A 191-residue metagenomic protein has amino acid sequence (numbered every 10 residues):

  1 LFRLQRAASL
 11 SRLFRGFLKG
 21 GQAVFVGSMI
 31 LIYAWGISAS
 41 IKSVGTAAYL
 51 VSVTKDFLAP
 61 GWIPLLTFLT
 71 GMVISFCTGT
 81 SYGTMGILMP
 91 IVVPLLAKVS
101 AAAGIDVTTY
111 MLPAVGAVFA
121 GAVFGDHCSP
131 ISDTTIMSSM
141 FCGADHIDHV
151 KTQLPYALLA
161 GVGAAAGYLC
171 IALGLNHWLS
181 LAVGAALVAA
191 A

Functional and structural regions predicted by a protein language model:
L1-F2, S28-A34, L65-L69, I87-V92 (+1 more regions): Hydrophobic mid-bilayer segments of alpha-helices in multi-pass membrane transport proteins, especially secondary
L1-G45, G61, L65-V73, C77: Core transmembrane alpha-helical segments of multi-pass membrane transporters/permeases
R12-A23, Y49-D56, I136-M140, I147-K151: Short amphipathic alpha-helical coupling elements at transmembrane boundaries
G20-V24, F57, G61, I131 (+1 more regions): Loop-to-transmembrane-helix entry motif
T54-A59, D106-V107, L173-A182: Interfacial loop-to-helix junctions that mark the boundaries of transmembrane helices in multi-pass membrane
G61-S75, S100-H127, L158-L159: Alpha-helical transmembrane segments of multi-pass membrane proteins
G79-P90, P130-T134: Transmembrane helix boundary and interhelical junction motifs in multipass membrane proteins
G116-A191: Juxtamembrane and boundary regions of transmembrane helices in multi-pass small-molecule transporters and channels
